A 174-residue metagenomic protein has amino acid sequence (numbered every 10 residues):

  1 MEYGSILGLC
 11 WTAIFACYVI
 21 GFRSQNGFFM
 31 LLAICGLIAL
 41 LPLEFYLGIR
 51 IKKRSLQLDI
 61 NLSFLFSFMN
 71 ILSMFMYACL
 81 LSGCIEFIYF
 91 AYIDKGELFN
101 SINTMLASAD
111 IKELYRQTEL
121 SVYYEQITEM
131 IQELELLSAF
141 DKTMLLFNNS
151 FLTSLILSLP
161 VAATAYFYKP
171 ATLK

Functional and structural regions predicted by a protein language model:
M1-C17, F68-C84, F147-T164: Hydrophobic, lipid-facing residues on alpha-helical transmembrane segments of integral membrane proteins
M1-L56: Transmembrane alpha-helical insertion/packing segments
I20-Q25, Y92-I93, T164: Helix-loop junctions at the membrane-solvent interface of multi-pass transporters, primarily the C-terminal
L47-F66, A91: Membrane-helix interface/capping segments
C84-Q117: Functional transmembrane-helix hotspots
L114-L134: Low-complexity, acidic polar-rich segments
T128-L155: Individual transmembrane alpha-helix segments
A165-K174: Short, charged juxtamembrane terminal tails flanking transmembrane helices
